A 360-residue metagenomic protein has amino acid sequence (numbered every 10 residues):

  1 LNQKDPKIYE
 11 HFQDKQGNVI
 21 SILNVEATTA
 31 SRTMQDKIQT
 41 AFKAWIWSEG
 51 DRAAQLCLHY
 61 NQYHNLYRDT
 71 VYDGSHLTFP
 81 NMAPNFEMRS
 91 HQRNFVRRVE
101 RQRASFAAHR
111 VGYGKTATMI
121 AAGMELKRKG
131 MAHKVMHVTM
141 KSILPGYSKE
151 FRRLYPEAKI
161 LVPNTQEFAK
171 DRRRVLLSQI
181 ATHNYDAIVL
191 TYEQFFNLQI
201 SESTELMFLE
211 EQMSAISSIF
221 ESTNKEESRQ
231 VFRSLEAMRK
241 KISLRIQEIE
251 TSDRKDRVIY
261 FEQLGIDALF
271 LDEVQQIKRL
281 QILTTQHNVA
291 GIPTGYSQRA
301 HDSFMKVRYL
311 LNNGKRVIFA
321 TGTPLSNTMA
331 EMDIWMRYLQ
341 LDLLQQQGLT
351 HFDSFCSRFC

Functional and structural regions predicted by a protein language model:
L1-L66, P156, I180, N184-I188 (+2 more regions): Charged, low-complexity intrinsically disordered regions
F12-K15, L56-H59, T70-T78, R110-V111: Short coil/turn segments at secondary-structure boundaries
L66-H109, I277, Q286: Conserved pre-motif I regulatory segment
H76-E87, K115-T116, K127-V307, N312-N313 (+2 more regions): SF2 helicase/translocase NTPase motor core, specifically the RecA-like lobe 1 inter-motif segment between Walker
Q102-M124, H133-M136, T321: Walker A/P-loop
S105, A268, I318: Hydrophobic "anchor" residues on beta-strands that sit immediately upstream of conserved functional sites
V111-G112, L311-M329: Conserved helicase ATPase motor motifs in RecA-like P-loop NTPase domains
M332-T350: A short helix-turn-beta junction within AAA+ P-loop NTPase domains corresponding to the substrate/partner-engaging
